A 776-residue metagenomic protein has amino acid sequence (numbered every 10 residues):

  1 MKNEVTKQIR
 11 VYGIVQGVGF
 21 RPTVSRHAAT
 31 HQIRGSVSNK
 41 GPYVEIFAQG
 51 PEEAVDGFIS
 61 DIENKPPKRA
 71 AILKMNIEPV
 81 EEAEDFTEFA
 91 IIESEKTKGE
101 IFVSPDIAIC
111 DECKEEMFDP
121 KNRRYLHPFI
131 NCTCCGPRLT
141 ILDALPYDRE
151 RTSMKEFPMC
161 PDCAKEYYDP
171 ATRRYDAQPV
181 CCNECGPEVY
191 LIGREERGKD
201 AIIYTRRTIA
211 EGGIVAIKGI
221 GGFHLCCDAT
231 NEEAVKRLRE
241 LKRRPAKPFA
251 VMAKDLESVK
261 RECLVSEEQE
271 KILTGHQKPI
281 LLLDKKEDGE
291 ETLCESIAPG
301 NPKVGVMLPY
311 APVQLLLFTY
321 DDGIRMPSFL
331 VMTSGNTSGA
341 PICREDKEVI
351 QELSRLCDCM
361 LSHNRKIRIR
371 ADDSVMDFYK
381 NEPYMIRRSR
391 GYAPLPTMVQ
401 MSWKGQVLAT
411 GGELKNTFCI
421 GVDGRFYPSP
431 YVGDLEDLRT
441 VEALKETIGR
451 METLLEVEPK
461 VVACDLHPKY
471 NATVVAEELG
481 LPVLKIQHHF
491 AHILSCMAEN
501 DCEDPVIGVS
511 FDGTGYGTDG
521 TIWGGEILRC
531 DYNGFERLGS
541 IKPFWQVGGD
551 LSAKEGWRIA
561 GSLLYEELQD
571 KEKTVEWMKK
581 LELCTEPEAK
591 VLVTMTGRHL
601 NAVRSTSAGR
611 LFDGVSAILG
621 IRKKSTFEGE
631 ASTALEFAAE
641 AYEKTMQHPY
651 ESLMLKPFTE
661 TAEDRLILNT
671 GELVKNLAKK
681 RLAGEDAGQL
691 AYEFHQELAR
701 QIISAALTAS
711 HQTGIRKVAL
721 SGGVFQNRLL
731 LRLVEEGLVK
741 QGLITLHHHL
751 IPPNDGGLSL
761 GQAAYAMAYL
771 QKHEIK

Functional and structural regions predicted by a protein language model:
M1-P179, N183, Y190: Intrinsically disordered, low-complexity, mixed-charge
K65, E166, D322, M326-M401 (+2 more regions): Internal gly/pro-rich beta-alpha loop/helix module that stabilizes soluble enzyme cofactors or their anionic handles
P79, G222-E287: A phosphate-binding glycine/aspartate-rich beta-alpha loop in the early core of alpha/beta enzymes
Y175, P179, G186-E188, G412-R450 (+2 more regions): A contiguous, well-structured pocket-lining segment that forms one wall/lid of small-molecule binding clefts in soluble
A216, E456-P468, T713-V724: Short glycine-rich phosphate-binding loop at a beta-alpha junction
K260-V265, L316, I342-K347, D373-S374 (+2 more regions): Conserved phosphate-binding catalytic cores of ATP/NTP-utilizing and phosphoryl-transfer enzymes
D465, G480-H492, K717-V718, R728 (+1 more regions): Conserved phosphate-binding/catalytic loops in two-lobed NTP-binding clefts
H489-F511, G515-G517, G556-Y565, L746-K776: Glycine-rich phosphate-binding/hydrolytic loop that grips phosphoryl groups
